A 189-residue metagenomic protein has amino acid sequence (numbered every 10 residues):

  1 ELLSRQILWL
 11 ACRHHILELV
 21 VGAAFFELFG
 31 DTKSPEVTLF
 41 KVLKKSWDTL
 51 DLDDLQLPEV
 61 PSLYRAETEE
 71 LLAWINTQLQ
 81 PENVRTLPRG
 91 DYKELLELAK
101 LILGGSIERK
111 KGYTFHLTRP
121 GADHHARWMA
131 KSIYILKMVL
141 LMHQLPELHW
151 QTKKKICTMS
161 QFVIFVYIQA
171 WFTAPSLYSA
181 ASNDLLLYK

Functional and structural regions predicted by a protein language model:
E1-K189: Alpha-helical structural modules in large enzymes and assemblies
